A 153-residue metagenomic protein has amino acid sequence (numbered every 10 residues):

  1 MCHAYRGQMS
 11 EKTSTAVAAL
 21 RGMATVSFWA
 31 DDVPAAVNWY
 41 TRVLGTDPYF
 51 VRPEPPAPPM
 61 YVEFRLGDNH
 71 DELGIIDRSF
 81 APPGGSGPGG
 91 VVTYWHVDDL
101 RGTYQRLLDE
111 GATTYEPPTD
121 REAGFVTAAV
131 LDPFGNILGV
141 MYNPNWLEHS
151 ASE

Functional and structural regions predicted by a protein language model:
M1-A19, Y104-E153: Vicinal oxygen chelate
V17-R21, S27-D71: Core segments of cupin and vicinal oxygen chelate
G22-D32, M60-G67, P82-L108, V126-N136: Vicinal oxygen chelate
A35-N38, R42, R101-D109, T113: Replace "anionic and nucleotidyl ligands
R52-E54, F80-A81, T119-D120: Short, solvent-exposed loop/turn elements at beta->coil junctions and helix N-caps that rim active or binding pockets
G67-N69, I76-R78, N143: Generic beta-structure capping elements
F80-G85, W146-H149: A short local loop/turn or secondary-structure capping micro-motif enriched for an aromatic residue
